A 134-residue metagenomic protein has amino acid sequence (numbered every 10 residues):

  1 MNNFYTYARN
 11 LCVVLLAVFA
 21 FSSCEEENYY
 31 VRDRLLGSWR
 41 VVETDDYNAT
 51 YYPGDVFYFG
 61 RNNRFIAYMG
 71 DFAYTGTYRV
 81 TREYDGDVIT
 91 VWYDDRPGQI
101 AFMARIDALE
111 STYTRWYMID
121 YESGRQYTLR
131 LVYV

Functional and structural regions predicted by a protein language model:
N2-Y5, V18-V42: Bacterial Sec-dependent N-terminal signal peptides
N10-A20: Bacterial N-terminal signal peptides
R34-R40, N62-I66, Y84-V91, S111-W116: Short, hydrophobic/aromatic-rich segments at coil-to-beta transitions
S38-R40, T77-R79, R105: Residues located in well-ordered beta-strands
V42-T50: Flexible, solvent-exposed loop segments that connect beta-strands
T44, Y68-D71, D94, I119: Surface loops and adjacent helix of pleckstrin homology
T50-V88, R96: N-terminal glycine/threonine-rich, aromatic-flanked beta-hairpin/loop signature
G86-V134: Beta-sheet ligand-binding and adhesion/scaffold domains
